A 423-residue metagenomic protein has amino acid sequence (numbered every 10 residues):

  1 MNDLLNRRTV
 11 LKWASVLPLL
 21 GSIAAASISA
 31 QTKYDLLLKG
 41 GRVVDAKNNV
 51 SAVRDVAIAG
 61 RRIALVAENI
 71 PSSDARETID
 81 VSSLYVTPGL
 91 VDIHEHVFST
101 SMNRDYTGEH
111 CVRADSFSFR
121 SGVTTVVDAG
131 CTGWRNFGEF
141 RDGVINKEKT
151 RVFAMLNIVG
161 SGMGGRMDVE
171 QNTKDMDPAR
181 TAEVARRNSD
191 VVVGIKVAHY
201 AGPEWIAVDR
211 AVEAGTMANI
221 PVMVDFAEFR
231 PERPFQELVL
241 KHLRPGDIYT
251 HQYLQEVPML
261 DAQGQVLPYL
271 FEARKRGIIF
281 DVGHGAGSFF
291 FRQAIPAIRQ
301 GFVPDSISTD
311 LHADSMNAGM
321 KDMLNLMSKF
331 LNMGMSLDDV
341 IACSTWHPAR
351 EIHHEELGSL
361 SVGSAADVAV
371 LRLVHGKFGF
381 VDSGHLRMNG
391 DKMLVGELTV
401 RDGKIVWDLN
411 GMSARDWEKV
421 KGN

Functional and structural regions predicted by a protein language model:
N2-P18: N-terminal secretory signal peptides and thylakoid transit peptides that target proteins across membranes
T32-L37, V43-G89: Histidine-rich, glycine-flanked metal-binding segment
G41, A365-K419: C-terminal cap of metal-dependent C-N hydrolases
V81-N146: Metal-associated gating/positioning segment near the N- to mid-region
S99, S121-V127, C131-T132, K147-T173: Metal-cofactor-binding active-site regions of metalloenzymes
G143-K147, E183-S189, V239-R244, I298-G301: Acidic (Asp/Glu)-rich catalytic clusters
G194-N317: Active-site core of metal-dependent hydrolases
R292-H375: His/Asp/Glu-enriched, well-ordered alpha-helical/loop segment that forms or immediately abuts the divalent-metal
